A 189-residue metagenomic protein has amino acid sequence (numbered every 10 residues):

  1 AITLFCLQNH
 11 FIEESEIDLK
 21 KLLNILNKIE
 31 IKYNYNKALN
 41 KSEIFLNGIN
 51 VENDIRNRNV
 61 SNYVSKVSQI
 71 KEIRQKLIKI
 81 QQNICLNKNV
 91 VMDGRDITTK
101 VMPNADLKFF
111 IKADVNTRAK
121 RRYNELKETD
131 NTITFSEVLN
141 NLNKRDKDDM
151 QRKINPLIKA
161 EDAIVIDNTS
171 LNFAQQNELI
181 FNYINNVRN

Functional and structural regions predicted by a protein language model:
A1-N87, S136-M150, F173-N177: ATP-dependent small-molecule kinase phosphotransfer cores that center on conserved nucleotide phosphate-binding segments
E30, R95-D96, S170: Short, well-ordered turn and helix-capping elements at secondary-structure junctions
K37, Q82-C85, K100-P103, T134 (+1 more regions): Conserved catalytic network of the ASCE P-loop NTPase/AAA+ motor domain
N40-S42, A105, E161: Change "...and in nucleic-acid phosphodiester-cleaving endonucleases..." to "...and in nucleic-acid processing enzymes
F45-I55, S61, K120-T129, D148-N189: NTP-dependent small-molecule kinase module
E52-T129: ATP-dependent NMP and nucleoside kinases share a basic, alpha-helical "lid"
D96-K100, F109-K120, T129-I154, A174-Q175: Anionic, Ser/Thr-rich low-complexity intrinsically disordered regions
